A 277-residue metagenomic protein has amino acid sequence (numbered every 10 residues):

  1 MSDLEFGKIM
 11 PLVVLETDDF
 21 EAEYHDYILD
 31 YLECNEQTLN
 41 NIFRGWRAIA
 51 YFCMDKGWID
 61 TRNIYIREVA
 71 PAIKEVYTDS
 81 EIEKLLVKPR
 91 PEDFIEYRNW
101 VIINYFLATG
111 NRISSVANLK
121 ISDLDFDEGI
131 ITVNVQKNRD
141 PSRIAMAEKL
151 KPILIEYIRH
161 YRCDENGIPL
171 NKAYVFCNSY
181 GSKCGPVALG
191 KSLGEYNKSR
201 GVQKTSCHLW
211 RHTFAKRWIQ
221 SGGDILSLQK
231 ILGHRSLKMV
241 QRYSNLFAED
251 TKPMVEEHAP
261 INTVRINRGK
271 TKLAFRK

Functional and structural regions predicted by a protein language model:
M1-I73, P91: N-terminal core-binding DNA-recognition domain of tyrosine recombinases/integrases
W58-V87, N134-K137, C177-S182: Flexible interdomain linker/hinge and immediately adjacent N-terminus of the catalytic tyrosine-recombinase domain
V76, V135, L232, S236-E257: Catalytic-site neighborhood detector that most strongly recognizes the C-terminal catalytic loop/helix of tyrosine
K84-I113: Basic, Lys/Arg- and aromatic-enriched nucleic-acid-binding interface segment
N104, A108, E195, R211-R235 (+1 more regions): C-terminal catalytic core of tyrosine-transesterase DNA break-rejoin enzymes
T109, N118-I153, C163: Conserved tyrosine-mediated DNA breakage-rejoining catalytic core shared by Y-recombinases
A147-V202: Active-site/catalytic core of tyrosine-dependent DNA strand-transfer enzymes
H258-K277: C-terminal secondary-structure termini that scaffold catalytic or DNA-interacting sites
